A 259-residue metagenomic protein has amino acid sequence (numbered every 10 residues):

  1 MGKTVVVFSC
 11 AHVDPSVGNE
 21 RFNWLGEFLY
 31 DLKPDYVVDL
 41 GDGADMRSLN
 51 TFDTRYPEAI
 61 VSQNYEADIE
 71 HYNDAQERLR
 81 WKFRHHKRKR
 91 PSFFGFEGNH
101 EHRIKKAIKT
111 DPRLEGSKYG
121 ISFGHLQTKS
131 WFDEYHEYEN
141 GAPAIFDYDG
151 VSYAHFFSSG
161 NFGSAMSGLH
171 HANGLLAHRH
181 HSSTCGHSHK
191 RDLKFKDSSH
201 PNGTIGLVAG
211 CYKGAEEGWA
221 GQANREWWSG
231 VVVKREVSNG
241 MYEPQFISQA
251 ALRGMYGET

Functional and structural regions predicted by a protein language model:
M1-E77, E258: N-terminal active-site segment of His-dependent metallophosphoesterases
C10, D42, G98, G186-H187: Active-site glycine-centered loops adjacent to acidic/histidine catalytic or metal-binding residues that shape
V17-G18, R47-T51, I104-K109, S164-M166 (+1 more regions): A short acidic (Asp/Glu
V37, F93-G95, G206: Hydrophobic/aromatic residues located in beta-strands of well-ordered beta-sheets within soluble catalytic
L49-E139: Active-site neighborhood of divalent metal-dependent phosphoester bond hydrolases
T110-L169, C211: Active-site-proximal loop/helix segment associated with metal-binding centers of metalloenzymes
S152-I247: Conserved beta-sheet core of the metallophosphoesterase superfamily
Q245-E258: Short, solvent-exposed aromatic-acidic interface loops
